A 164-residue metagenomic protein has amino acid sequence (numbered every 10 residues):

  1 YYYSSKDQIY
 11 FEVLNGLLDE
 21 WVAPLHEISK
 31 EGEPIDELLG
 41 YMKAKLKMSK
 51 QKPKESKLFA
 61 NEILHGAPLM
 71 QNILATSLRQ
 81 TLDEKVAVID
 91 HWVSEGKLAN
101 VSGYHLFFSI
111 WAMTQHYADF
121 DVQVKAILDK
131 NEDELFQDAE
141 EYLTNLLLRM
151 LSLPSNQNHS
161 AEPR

Functional and structural regions predicted by a protein language model:
Y1-S4, E12: Base-recognition residues in the alpha-helical recognition helix of bacterial helix-turn-helix
Q8-I28, D36, G40-K47, N72 (+1 more regions): Alpha-helical structural segments
E12, H26-K57, E95, G103-I110 (+1 more regions): Hydrophobic alpha-helical connector segments
V22, L39-M42, F107, Q137-L148: Short, amphipathic alpha-helical "lid/cap" segments that border enzyme active or binding sites
K47, Q51, R79, D83-E95 (+2 more regions): C-terminal peripheral helix-coil segments that are non-catalytic and often amphipathic
K50-N72, F120-I127: Amphipathic alpha-helical segments used for helix-helix packing
L58-E62, T76, S109, M113: Short acidic/histidine-centered micro-motifs embedded in hydrophobic/aromatic stretches that mark compact functional
